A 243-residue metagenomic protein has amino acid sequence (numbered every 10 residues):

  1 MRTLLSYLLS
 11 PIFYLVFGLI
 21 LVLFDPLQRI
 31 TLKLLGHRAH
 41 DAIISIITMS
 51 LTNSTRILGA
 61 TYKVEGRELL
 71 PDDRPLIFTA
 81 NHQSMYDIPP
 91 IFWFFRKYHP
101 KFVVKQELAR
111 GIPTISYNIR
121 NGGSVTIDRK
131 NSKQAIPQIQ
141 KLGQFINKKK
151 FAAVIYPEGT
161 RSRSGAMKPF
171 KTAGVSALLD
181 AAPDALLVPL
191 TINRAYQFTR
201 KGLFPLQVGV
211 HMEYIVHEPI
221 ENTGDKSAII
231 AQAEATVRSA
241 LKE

Functional and structural regions predicted by a protein language model:
M1-K63, Y117-N118: A transmembrane-helix-recognition feature enriched in membrane-embedded lipid enzymes and envelope glyco-/phospholipid
T3, K141-K148, V216-I229: A charged, well-structured terminal subsegment
Q28-K33, H40-I44, D72-N131, A185: Catalytic core of membrane glycerolipid acyltransferases/transacylases, capturing the structured, soluble-facing
L58-E65, I136, Q197: Short gly/ser/thr-rich secondary-structure transition/capping motifs
T114-S116, A152-V154, T160-S227: A cross-family acyltransferase "interaction/gating" segment
R120-F145, K150: A membrane-cytosol interface segment of integral membrane proteins
A135, K141-G143, E158-A166: Soluble extracytoplasmic domains of inner/organellar membrane proteins
G224-E243: A cross-taxonomic marker for long C-terminal extensions/tails that follow the last structured domain
